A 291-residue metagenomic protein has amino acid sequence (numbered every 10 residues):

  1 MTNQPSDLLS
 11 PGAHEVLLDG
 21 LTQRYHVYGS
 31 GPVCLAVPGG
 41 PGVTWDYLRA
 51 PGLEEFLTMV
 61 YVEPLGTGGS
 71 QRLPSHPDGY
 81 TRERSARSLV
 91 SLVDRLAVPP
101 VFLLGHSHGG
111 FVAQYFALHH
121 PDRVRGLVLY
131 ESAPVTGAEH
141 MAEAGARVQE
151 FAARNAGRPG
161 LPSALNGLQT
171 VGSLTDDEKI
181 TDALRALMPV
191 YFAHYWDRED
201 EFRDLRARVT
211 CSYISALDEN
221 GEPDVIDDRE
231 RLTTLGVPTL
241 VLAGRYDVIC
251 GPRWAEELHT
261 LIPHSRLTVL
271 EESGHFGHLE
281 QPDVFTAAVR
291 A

Functional and structural regions predicted by a protein language model:
E15-D78, L92: Conserved HGGG/HGGXW glycine-rich cap/lid loop of the alpha/beta-hydrolase fold
Y61-L104, H108, A287: Active-site loop/oxyanion-hole signature of alpha/beta-hydrolase fold enzymes
P99-E143: Conserved hydrolase catalytic core segment
L127-V171: Flexible "cap/lid" loop of the alpha/beta hydrolase fold
V148, G160-E230, V237: Alpha/beta-hydrolase
L235, V241-A243: Short beta-strand/loop motif that positions the catalytic acidic residue of the alpha/beta-hydrolase fold
Y246-C250: Acidic catalytic loop of the alpha/beta-hydrolase fold
L270-T286: Catalytic histidine-centered segment of alpha/beta-hydrolase-like enzymes
